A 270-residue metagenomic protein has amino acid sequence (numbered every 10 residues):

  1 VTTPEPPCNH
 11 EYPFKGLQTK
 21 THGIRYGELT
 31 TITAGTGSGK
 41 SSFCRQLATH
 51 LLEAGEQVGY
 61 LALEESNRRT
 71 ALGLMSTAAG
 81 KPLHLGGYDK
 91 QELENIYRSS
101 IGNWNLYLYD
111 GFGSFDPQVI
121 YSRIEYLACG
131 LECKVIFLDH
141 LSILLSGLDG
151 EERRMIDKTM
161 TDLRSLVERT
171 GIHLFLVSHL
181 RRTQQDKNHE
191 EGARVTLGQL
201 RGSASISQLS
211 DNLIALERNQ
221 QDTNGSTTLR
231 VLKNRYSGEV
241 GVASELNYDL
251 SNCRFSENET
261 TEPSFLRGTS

Functional and structural regions predicted by a protein language model:
V1-K81: The Walker A/P-loop phosphate-binding site
V1-Y26, S99-N103, L166, E239-E245 (+1 more regions): Core recognition of P-loop NTPase motor domains used across DNA-transaction enzymes
P13, F43, S66-T70, E92 (+4 more regions): Helical mechanochemical/support elements of P-loop NTPase systems and associated helical scaffolds
T19, H50-E132, S146, A243-E245: Cytosolic-facing regulatory segments adjacent to core modules
L63-E65, I172, L176-H179: Conserved H-loop
Q118-I136, G150, S165-T170, R182-S270: C-terminal regions of RecA-like/P-loop NTPase motor modules
C133-L176: Helical hairpin unit composed of two closely spaced alpha helices linked by a short loop
